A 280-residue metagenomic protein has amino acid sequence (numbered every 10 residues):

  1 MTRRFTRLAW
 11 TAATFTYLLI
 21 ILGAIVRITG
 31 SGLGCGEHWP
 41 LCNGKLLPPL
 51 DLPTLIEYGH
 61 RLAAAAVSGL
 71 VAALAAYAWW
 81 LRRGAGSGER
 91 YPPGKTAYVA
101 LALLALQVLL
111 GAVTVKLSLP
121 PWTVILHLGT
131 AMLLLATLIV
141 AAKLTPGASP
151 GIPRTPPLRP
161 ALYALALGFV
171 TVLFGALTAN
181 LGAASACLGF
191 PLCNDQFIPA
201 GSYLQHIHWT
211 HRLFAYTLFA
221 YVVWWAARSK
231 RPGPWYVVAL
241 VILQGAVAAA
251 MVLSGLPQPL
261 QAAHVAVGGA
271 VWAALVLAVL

Functional and structural regions predicted by a protein language model:
M1-L280: Polytopic transmembrane helical bundles with strong interfacial aromatic enrichment
